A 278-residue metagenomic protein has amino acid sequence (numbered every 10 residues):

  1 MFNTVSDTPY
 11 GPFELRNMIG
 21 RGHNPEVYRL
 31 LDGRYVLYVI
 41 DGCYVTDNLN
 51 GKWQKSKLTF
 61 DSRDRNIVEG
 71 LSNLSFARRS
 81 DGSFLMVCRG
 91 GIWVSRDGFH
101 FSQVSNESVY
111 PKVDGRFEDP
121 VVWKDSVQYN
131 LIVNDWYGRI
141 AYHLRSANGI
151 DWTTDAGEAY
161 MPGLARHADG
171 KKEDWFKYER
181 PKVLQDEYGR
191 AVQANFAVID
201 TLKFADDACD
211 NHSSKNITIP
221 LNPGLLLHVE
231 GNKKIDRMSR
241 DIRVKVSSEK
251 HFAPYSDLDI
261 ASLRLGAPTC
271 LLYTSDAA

Functional and structural regions predicted by a protein language model:
M1-H228: Carbohydrate-active catalytic/glycan-binding domains of CAZyme proteins, especially the secreted or lumenal ectodomains
N48, N222, I235-D236, A253-P254: Alpha-helix initiation/capping motif
G224-K245: Boundary/junction segments of secreted and surface-exposed precursor proteins
K250-L258: A short beta-turn/strand-edge loop motif at beta-sheet boundaries
A267-L271: Short, solvent-exposed loop/linker segments at beta-strand-coil boundaries, enriched for Pro/Gly and Ser/Thr
Y273-A277: Conserved small/polar residues in nucleotide/adenosyl-binding loops
